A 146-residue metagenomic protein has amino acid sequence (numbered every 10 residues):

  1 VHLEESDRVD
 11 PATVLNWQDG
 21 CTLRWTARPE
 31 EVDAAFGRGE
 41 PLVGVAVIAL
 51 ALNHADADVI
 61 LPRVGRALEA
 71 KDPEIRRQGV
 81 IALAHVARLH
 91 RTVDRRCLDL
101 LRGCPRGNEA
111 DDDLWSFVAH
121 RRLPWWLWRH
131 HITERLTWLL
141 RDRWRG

Functional and structural regions predicted by a protein language model:
H2-L3, R8-L23, V43-A55, R77-L89 (+1 more regions): Structural detector for internal amphipathic alpha-helices that build alpha-solenoid repeat scaffolds
L23-A34, A55-A67, R91-R102, P124-W128: Amphipathic alpha-helical scaffolding segments comprising HEAT/armadillo-like alpha-solenoid repeats
V32-G44: Membrane-interacting alpha-helical segments
F36-G37, A51, L68-E69: Alpha-solenoid HEAT/Armadillo repeat architecture
R38-E40, K71-E74, P105-A110: Short inter-helical turns and helix N-cap capping residues of alpha-solenoid HEAT/ARM repeat scaffolds
V64-A67, K71-Q78, A82: Short, charged early-sequence alpha-helical segments and their helix-coil boundaries
D72, H90-V93, P105-R106, L140: Alpha-helix boundary/capping detector
L98, R102-G146: Eukaryotic acidic, Ser/Thr-rich intrinsically disordered low-complexity regions
